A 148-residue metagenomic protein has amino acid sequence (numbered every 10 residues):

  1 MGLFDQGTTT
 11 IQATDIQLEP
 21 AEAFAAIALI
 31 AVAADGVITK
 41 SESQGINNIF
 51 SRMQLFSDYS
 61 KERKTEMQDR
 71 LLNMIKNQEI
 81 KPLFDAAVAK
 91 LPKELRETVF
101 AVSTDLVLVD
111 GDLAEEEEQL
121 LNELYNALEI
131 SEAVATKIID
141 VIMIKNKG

Functional and structural regions predicted by a protein language model:
M1-A31, V37-G148: Small-residue-enriched hydrophobic alpha-helices in membranes
